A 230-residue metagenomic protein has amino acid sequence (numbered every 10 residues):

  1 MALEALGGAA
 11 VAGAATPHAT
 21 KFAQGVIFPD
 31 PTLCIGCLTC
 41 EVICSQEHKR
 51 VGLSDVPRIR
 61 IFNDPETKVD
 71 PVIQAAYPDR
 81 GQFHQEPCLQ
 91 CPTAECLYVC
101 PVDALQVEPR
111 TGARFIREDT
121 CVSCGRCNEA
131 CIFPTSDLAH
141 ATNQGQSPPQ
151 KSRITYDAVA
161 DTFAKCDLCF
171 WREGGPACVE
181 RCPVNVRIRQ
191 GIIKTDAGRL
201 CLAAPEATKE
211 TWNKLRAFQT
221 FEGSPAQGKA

Functional and structural regions predicted by a protein language model:
M1-Q24, D55-P57, N63-P92, L97-Y98 (+2 more regions): Flanking helices and flexible, charged tails adjoining ferredoxin-like Fe-S electron-transfer domains in multi-subunit
G25-T32, I43-V51, D55-R58: N-terminal cysteine/histidine-rich coordination modules
D30-P31, V102, E118-C121: Aromatic-flanked redox-active Cys/Sec active sites in thiol-based oxidoreductases, especially the WC-centered
L97-Y98, L105-R110: A generic tandem-repeat structural signature
D103-A104, G125: Glycine-centered, phosphate/nucleic-acid-interacting loop/turn motifs that mediate DNA/RNA or nucleotide
R110-T111, A160: Short, Lys/Arg-rich nucleic-acid/phosphate-binding segment
